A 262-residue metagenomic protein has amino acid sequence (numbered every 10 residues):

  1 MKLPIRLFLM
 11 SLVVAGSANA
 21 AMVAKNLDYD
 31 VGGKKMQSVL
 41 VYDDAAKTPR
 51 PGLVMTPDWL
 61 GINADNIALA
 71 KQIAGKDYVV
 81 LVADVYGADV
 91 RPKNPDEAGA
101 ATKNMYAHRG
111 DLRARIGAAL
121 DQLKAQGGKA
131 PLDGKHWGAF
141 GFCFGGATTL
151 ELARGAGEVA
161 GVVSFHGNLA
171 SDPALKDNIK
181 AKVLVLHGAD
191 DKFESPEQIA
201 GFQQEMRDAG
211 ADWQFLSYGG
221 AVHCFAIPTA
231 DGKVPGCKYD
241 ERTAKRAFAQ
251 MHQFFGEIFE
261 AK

Functional and structural regions predicted by a protein language model:
R6-S17: Bacterial N-terminal signal peptides
A18-M22: Boundary at the C-terminal end of the N-terminal hydrophobic targeting segment
N26-L132, I227-K238: Serine-hydrolase catalytic machinery in alpha/beta-hydrolase-like enzymes
L69, S195-M206, Q214: Short alpha-helix in the alpha/beta-hydrolase fold that links the catalytic acid
I116-K180: Primarily recognizes the serine-hydrolase "nucleophile elbow" in alpha/beta-hydrolase and SGNH/GDSL folds
I179, V185-H187: Short beta-strand/loop motif that positions the catalytic acidic residue of the alpha/beta-hydrolase fold
D190-E194, H223: Acidic catalytic loop of the alpha/beta-hydrolase fold
R207-K262: C-terminal catalytic histidine-bearing segment of alpha/beta-hydrolase fold enzymes
